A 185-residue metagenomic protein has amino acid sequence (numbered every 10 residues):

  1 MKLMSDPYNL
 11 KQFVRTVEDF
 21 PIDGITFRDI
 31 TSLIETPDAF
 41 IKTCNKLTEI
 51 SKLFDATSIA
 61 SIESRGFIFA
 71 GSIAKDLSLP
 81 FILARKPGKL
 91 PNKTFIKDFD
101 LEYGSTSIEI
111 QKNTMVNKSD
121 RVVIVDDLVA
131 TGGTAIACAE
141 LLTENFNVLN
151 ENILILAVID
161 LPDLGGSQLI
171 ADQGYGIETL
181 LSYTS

Functional and structural regions predicted by a protein language model:
M1-D55, N113: Active-site-facing substrate-recognition patch
K2, D6, L10-Q12, A137-S185: PRPP-dependent phosphoribosyltransferase catalytic core
D55-E63, I153-L154: Short glycine-rich phosphate-binding loop at a beta-alpha junction
S61, I124-V125: Generic enzyme active-site microenvironment
I68-L77, A139: Short Gly/Thr/Asp-enriched flexible loops that form oxyanion-binding sites at enzyme active sites
L79-V123: Short, glycine/charge-rich flexible loops or terminal/linker lids adjacent to PRPP-binding catalytic cores
D126-I136: Acidic, divalent-metal-coordinating active-site segment for phosphoryl/phosphodiester hydrolysis, typified by short
